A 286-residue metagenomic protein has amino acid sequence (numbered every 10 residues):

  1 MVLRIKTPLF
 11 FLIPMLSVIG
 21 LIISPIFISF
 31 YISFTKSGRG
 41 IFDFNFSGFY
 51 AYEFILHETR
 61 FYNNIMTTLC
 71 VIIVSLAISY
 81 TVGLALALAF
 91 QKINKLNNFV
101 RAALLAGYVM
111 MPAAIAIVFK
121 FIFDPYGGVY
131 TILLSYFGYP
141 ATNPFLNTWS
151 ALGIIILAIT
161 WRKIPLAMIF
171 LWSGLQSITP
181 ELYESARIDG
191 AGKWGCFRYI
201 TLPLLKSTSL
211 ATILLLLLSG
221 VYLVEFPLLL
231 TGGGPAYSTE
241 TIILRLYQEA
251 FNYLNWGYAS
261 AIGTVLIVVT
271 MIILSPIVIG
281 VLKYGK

Functional and structural regions predicted by a protein language model:
L3-K286: A structural signal for multi-pass alpha-helical bundles of membrane permease subunits that mediate small-molecule
